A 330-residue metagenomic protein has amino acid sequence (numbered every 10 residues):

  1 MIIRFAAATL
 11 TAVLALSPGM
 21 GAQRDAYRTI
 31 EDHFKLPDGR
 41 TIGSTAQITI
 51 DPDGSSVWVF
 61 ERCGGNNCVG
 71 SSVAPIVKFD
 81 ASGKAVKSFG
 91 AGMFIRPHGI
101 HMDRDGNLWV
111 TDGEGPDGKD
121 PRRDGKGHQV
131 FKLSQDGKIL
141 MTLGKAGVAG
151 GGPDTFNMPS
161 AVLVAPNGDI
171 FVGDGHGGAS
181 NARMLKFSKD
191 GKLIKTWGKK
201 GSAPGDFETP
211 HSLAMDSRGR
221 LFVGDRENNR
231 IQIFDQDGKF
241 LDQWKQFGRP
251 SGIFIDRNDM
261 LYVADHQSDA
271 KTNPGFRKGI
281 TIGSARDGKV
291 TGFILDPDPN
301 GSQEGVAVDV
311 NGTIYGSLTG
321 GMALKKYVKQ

Functional and structural regions predicted by a protein language model:
M1-I2: N-terminal secretory signal peptides that target proteins for export/translocation
F5-A6, G219: Generic extreme N-terminus detector
A6-S17: Bacterial N-terminal signal peptides
M20-Q330: Eukaryotic scaffold repeat domains enriched in small/polar residues
